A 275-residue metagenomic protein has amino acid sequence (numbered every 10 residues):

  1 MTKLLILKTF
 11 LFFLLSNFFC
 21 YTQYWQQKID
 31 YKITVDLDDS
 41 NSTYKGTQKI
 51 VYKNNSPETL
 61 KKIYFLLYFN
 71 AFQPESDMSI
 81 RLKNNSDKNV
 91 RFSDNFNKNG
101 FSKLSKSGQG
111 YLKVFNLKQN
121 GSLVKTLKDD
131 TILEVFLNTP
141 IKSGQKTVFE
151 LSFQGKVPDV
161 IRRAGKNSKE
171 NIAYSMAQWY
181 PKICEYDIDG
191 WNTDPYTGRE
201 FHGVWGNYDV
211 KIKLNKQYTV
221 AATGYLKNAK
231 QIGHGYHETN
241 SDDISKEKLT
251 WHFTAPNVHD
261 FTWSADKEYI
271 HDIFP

Functional and structural regions predicted by a protein language model:
M1-Q26: Bacterial Sec-dependent N-terminal signal peptides
F19-K45, P74: N-terminal, polar/Ser/Thr-rich
I33-V35, I50, S122-K125, F136-I141 (+3 more regions): Beta-strand-rich interaction surfaces with strong enrichment in secreted/lumenal proteins
Q48-I50, N54, L67, Q145-D159 (+2 more regions): Short, hydrophobic/aromatic-enriched beta-strand segments in well-ordered soluble domains
K53, S93-N171, S245: A surface-exposed beta-strand-loop module
F65-S122, A177, K213, Q217-Y218: Solvent-exposed beta-hairpin/edge-strand motifs
D77-V90, Q154-Y208: Glycine/proline-rich low-complexity spacer/linker segments in large multi-domain proteins
E185-G190, G198-P275: Hydrophobic helix-coil surface modules that form long, contiguous segments used for peptide/substrate interaction
